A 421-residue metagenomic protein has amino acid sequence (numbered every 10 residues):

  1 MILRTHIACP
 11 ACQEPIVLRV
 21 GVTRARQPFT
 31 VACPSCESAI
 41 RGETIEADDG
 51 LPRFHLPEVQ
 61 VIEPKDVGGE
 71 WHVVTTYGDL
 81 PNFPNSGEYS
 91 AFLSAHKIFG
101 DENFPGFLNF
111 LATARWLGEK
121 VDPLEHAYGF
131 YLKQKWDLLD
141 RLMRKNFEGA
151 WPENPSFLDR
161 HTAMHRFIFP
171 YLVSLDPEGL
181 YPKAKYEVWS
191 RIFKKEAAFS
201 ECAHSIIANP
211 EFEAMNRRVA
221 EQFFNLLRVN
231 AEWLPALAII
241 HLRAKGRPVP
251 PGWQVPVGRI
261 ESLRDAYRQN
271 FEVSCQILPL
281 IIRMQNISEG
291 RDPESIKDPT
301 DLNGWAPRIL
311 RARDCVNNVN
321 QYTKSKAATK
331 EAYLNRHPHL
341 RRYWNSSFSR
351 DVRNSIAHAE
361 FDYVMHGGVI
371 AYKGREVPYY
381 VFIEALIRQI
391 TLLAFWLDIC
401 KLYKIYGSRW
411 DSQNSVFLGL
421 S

Functional and structural regions predicted by a protein language model:
M1-R264, L418-S421: Extended intrinsically disordered or low-complexity regions, especially N/C-terminal cytosolic tails and loops, rather
L3-H6, Y267-S346: Flexible secondary-structure boundary motifs
T5, A11, S35, A39-T44 (+3 more regions): Amphipathic, Lys/Arg-enriched alpha-helical patches that create a basic surface for binding polyanionic ligands
T23-R26, W253-F271, H339-S347, E376: Short, charged/polar micro-motifs that form catalytic or ligand-binding hotspots
Y181-K185, S288-L302, Y403-G419: Short glycine-rich, low-complexity/disordered patches
I287-G290, H358, D362-H366, I399-L402: Intrinsically disordered or highly flexible coil/loop and linker segments, enriched in small and charged/polar residues
A332-H339, D351-V352, I370, V377 (+1 more regions): Functional cleft and adjacent loop/helix regions within the main domain that mediate ligand binding or catalysis
R341-I370: Histidine-centered, metal-coordinating catalytic motifs and their short helical/loop contexts
